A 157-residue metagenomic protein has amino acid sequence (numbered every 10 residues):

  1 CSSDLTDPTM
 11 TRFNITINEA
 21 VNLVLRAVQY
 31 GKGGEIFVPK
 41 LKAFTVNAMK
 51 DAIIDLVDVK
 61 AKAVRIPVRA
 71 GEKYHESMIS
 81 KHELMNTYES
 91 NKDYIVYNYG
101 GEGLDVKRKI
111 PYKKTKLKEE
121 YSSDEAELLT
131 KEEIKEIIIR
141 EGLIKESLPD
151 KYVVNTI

Functional and structural regions predicted by a protein language model:
C1-S2: Short, small-residue-biased leader/transition segments that mark boundaries at the very start of proteins
T6, T11, A70, Y74-H75 (+1 more regions): Glycine-rich, flexible loop/turn motifs
D7, E19, K40-L41, P67 (+1 more regions): Active-site proximal loops enriched in glycine and acidic residues that flank catalytic Cys/His/Asp and coordinate
D7-L25, F44-I53: Substrate-positioning beta->alpha
M10-N14, P39, D124-E127: Hydrophobic alpha-helical scaffolding
T16, T45, S80, L129-T130: Helix N-cap and loop-to-helix transition residues
Y30-S90, I137-E141, K145-V154: Mid/C-terminal beta-alpha module of Rossmann-like enzyme folds, strongest in SDR-family dehydrogenases/epimerases
L84-I157: Amphipathic terminal alpha-helices
